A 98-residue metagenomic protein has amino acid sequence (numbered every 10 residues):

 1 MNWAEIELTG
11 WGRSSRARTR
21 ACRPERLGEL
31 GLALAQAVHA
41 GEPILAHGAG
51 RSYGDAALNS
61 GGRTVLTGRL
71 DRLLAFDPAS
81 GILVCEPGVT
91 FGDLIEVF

Functional and structural regions predicted by a protein language model:
M1-T9: Intrinsic disorder at enzyme termini
L8-I44, L66-F98: N-terminal glycine-rich flavin-associated loop
Y53-N59: Short glycine-biased active-site loop of nucleotidyltransferases that positions the nucleotide triphosphate and helps
G62: Gly/serine-rich nucleotide phosphate-binding loop at the start of the catalytic core of nucleotide/ADP-ribose-handling
